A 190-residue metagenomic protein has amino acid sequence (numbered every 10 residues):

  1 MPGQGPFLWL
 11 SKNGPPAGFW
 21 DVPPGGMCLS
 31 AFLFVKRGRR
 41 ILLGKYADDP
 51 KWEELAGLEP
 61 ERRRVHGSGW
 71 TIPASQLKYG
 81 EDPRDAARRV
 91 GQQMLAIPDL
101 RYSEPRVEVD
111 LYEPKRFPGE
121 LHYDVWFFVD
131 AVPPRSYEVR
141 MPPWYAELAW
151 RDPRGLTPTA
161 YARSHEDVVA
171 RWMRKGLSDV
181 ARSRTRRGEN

Functional and structural regions predicted by a protein language model:
M1-F32, D49-K51: Acidic, metal-coordinating catalytic segment for phosphate/diphosphate chemistry, firing primarily on the Nudix
G25-G26, R64, F117-Y123, Y145: A generic structural micro-feature
L29-A31, R39, Y123-V125, A146: Change "...and in nucleic-acid phosphodiester-cleaving endonucleases..." to "...and in nucleic-acid processing enzymes
V35, F127-A131, A149-D152: Short, well-ordered beta-strand micro-motif
R37-I97: Conserved Nudix-box catalytic region and its N-terminal flanking loop in Nudix hydrolases and closely related
R62, H66-G69, Y137-N190: Nudix hydrolase/Nudix homology domain
L77, V132-P133, P153-L156: Hydrophobic pocket-lining residues within nucleotide cofactor-binding pockets
A96-S136: Active-site segment of metal-dependent pyrophosphate-handling enzymes, primarily the Nudix hydrolase catalytic core
